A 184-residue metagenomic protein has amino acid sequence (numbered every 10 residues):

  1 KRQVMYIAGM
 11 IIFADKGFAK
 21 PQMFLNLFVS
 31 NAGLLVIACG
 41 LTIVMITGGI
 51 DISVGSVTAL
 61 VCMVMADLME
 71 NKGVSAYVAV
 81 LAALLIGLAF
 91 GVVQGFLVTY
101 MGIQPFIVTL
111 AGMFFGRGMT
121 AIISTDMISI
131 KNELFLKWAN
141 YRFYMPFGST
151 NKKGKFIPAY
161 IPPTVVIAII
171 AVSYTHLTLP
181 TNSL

Functional and structural regions predicted by a protein language model:
K1-Q3, N182-L184: N-terminal low-complexity segments that are often proline-rich with Ser/Thr-Pro
Q3, L27, S56-V57, Y77-L85 (+2 more regions): Hydrophobic alpha-helical transmembrane segments
Y6-K72, F96-I103: Single transmembrane alpha-helix segments in multi-pass membrane proteins
I7-A8, C39-G40, L81-V93, M119 (+1 more regions): Generic alpha-helical transmembrane segments of integral inner-membrane proteins, especially permease/transport modules
A66-G73, G91-F96, M119-D126: Juxtamembrane membrane-interface segments at transmembrane alpha-helix termini
G73-F114: Alpha-helical transmembrane segments within multi-pass membrane transporters and channels
P105-Y174: Transmembrane helix-bundle core of multi-pass membrane transporters and related energy-transducing complexes
T175-T181: Conserved small/polar residues in nucleotide/adenosyl-binding loops
